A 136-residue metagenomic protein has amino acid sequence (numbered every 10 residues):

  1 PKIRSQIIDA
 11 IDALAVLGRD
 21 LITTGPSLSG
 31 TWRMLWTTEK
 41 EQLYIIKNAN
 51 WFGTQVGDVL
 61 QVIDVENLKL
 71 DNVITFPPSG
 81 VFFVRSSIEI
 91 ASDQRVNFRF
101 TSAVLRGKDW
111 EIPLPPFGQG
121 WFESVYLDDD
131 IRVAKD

Functional and structural regions predicted by a protein language model:
P1-D136: Soluble ligand-binding/transfer domains with enclosed cavities or grooves
